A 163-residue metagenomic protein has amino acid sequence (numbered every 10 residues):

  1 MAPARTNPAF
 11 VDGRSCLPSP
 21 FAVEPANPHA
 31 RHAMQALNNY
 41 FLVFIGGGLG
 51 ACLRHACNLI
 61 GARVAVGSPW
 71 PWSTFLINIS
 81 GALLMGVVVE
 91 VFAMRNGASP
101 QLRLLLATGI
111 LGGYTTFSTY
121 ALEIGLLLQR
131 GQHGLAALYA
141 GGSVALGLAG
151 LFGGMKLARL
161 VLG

Functional and structural regions predicted by a protein language model:
N7-G163: Membrane-interface helix-loop junctions in multi-pass transporters/channels
